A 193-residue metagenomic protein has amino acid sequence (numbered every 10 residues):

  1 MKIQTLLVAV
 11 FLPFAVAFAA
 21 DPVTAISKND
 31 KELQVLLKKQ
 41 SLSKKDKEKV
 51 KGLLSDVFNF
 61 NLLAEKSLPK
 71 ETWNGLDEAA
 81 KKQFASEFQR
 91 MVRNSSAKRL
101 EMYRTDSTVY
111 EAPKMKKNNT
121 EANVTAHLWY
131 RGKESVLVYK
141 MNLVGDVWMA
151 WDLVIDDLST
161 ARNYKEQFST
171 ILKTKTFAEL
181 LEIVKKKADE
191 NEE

Functional and structural regions predicted by a protein language model:
K2-A9: Sec-dependent signal peptide recognition, specifically the positively charged N-region followed immediately by
F14-A19: Sec/Tat signal peptide C-region and signal peptidase I cleavage site
D21-R99: Early exported N-terminus immediately downstream of N-terminal targeting peptides
E65-E71, E101-S107, T170-L172: Juxtamembrane/interface motifs at transmembrane-helix termini
F88, K114, L128-Y130, M141-L143 (+1 more regions): A mature extracytoplasmic/lumenal domain signature
N94-S135, K187-E193: Surface-exposed, charged secondary-structure patches
V136-R162: Short beta-strand edge/turn micro-motifs at domain boundaries
D152-E193: Low-complexity, intrinsically disordered terminal/linker segments enriched in charged and Gly/Pro repeats
